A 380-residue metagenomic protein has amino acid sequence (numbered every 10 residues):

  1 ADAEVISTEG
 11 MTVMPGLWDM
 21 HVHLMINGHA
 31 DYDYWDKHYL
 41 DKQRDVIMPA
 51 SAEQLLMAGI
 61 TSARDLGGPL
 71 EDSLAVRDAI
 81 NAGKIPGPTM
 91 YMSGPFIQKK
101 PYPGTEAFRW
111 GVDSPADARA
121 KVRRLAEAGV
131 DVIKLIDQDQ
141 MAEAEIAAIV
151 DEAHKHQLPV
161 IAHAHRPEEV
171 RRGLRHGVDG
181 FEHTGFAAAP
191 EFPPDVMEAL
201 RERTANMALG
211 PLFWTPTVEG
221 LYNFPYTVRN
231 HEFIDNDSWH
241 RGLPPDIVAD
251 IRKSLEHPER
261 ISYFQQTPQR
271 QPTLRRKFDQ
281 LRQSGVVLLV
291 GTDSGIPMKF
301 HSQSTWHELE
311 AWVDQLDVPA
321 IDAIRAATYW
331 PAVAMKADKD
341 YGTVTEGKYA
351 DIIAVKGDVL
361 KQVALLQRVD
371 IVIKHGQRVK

Functional and structural regions predicted by a protein language model:
A1-M14: Histidine-rich, glycine-flanked metal-binding segment
G10, W18-H21, G59, A63 (+13 more regions): Divalent metal-coordination and catalytic microenvironments
M11-A79, P103, A144, H165-H183: Metal-associated gating/positioning segment near the N- to mid-region
Y32-D33, I85-A107: Metal-cofactor-binding active-site regions of metalloenzymes
D33-V46, Y102-A120, P159-V160: Active-site mouth loops of central-metabolism enzymes
M48-E71, P88-P95, A128-Q138, P159 (+3 more regions): Divalent metal-dependent hydrolysis catalytic cores, especially in the metallo-beta-lactamase
L135-Q271, L289, I296, L316-D317 (+2 more regions): Active-site core of metal-dependent hydrolases
K155, P258-Y263, Q271-D358: His/Asp/Glu-enriched, well-ordered alpha-helical/loop segment that forms or immediately abuts the divalent-metal
